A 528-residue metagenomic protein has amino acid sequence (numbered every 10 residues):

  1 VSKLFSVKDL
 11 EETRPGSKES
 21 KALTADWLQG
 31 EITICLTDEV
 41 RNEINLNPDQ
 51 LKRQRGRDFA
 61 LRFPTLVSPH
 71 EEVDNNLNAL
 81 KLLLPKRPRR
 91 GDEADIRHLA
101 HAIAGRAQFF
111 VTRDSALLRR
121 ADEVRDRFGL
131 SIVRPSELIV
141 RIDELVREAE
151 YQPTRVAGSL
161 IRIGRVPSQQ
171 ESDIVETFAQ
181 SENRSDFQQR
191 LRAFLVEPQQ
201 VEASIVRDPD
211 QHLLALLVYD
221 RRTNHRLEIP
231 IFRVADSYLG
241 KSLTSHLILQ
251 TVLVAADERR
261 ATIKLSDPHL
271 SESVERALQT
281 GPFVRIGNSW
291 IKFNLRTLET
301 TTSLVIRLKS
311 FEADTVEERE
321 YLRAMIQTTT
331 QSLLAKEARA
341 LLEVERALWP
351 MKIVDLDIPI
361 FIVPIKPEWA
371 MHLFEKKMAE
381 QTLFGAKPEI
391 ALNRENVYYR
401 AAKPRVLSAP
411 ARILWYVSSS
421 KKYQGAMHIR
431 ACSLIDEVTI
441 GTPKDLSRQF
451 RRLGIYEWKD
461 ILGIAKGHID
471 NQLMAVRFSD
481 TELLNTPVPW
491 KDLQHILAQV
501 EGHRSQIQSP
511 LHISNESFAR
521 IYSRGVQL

Functional and structural regions predicted by a protein language model:
V1-L36, L46-Q54, S115: Short, well-structured N-terminal submotif of metal-dependent ribonuclease cores
E11, F109, S115-Q188, R192-L195 (+1 more regions): Acidic, PIN/NYN-like endoribonuclease modules and their adjacent C-terminal/linker elements
L66-V111, S115: Active-site neighborhoods of divalent-metal-dependent phosphate/nucleic-acid chemistry enzymes
E182-L227, I231-V234: A conserved beta-strand-loop-helix scaffold within acyl/acetyltransferase catalytic domains
P230-L243, P268-H269: A short, internal acetyl-CoA/4′-phosphopantetheine-binding micro-motif in the GNAT/acyltransferase core
L239-A256: Conserved acetyl-CoA-binding loop-helix of GNAT-fold acetyltransferases
A255-H269, S289: Conserved GNAT acetyl-CoA-binding A-motif
A261, R276-E389, M427, V438-L528: Contiguous surface segments at macromolecular interaction interfaces
